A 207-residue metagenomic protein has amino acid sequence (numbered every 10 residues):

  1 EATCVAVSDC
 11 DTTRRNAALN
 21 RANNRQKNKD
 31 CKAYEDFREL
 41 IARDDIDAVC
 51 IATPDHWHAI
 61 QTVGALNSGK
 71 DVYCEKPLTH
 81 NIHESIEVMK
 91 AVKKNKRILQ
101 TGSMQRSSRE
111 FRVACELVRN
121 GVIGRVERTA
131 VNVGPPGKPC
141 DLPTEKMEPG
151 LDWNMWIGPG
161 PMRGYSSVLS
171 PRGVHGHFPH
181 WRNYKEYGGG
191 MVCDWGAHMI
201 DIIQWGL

Functional and structural regions predicted by a protein language model:
E1-C74, H80-I98: N-terminal glycine-/serine-/threonine-rich beta1-alpha1-beta2 phosphate-ribose binding loop of Rossmann-like
V7, A22-N23, I82-S85, A91-V92 (+4 more regions): Active-site-proximal cap/loop segments of hydrolase catalytic domains
S8, M104, K146, G189-C193: Hydrophobic alpha-helical scaffolding
D9-D11, T53, A130-V133, G160: Residues that line or immediately flank small-molecule/substrate-binding pockets and catalytic motifs
R15-A17, R43, G137-D141, G164-S166: Short, solvent-exposed loop/turn elements at domain surfaces
A59, V63, I86, S108-R112 (+2 more regions): A structural signal for well-ordered alpha-helical segments within the folded catalytic domains of diverse enzymes
D71-E75, T79-G158: A contiguous active-site-proximal alpha/beta segment in oxidoreductase catalytic domains
P149-L207: Glycine-rich, aromatic-lined ligand/substrate-binding cores of catalytic and carbohydrate-binding domains
